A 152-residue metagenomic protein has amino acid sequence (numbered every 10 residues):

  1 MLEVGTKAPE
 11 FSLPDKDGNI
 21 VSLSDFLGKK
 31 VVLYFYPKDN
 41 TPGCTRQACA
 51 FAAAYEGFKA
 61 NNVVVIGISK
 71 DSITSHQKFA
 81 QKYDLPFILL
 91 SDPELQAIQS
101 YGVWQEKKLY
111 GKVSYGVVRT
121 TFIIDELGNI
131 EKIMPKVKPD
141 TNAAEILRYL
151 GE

Functional and structural regions predicted by a protein language model:
M1-E152: Chalcogenol-based redox active-site neighborhoods
